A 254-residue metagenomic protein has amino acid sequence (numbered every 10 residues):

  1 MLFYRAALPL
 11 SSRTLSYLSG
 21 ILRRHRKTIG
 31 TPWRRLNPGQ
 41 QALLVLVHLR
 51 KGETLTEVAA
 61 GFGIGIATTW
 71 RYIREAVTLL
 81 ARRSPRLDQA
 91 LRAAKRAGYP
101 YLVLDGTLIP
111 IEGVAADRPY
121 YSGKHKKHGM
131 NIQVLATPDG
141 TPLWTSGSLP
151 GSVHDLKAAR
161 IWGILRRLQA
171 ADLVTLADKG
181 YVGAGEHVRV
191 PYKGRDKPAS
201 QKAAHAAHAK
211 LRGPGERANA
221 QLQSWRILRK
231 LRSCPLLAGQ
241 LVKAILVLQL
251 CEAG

Functional and structural regions predicted by a protein language model:
M1-P32, R83: Charged, often Cys/His-bearing segments associated with DNA-binding zinc-finger transcription factors
A7, W33-R34, V47, F62-G65: Short secondary-structure transition/capping motifs
S11, N37, P198-S200: Ser/Thr-centered flexible coil motifs
S12, G39, K126-M130: Short, flexible loop/turn motifs enriched in small residues
G30-R34, R232-P235: Short, surface-exposed loop/turn segments at secondary-structure junctions
N37-K51: Short, amphipathic alpha-helical "recognition" segments used to contact nucleic acids or chromatin
E57, G61-R74, T78-G254: Short, well-ordered secondary-structure "scaffold" segments embedded in the functional core of diverse domains
